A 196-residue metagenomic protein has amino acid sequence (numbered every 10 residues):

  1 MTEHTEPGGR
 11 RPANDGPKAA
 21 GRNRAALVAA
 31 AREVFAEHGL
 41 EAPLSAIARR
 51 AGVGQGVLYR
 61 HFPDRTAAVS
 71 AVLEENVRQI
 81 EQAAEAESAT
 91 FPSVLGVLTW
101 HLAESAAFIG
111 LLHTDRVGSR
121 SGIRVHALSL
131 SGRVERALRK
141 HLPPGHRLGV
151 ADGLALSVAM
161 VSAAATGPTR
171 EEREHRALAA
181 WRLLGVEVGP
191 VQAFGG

Functional and structural regions predicted by a protein language model:
M1-E41, S45-R49, A67: Basic, helix-initiating cap at the start of DNA-binding domains
R22, A26-E33, R50, R60 (+4 more regions): Alpha-helical structural segments
P43-L44, I109-T114, Q192-A193: Short, hydrophobic secondary-structure boundary micro-motifs
G56: Key DNA-contact positions within bacterial/archaeal DNA-binding proteins
A89-D115: Helical hydrophobic small-molecule/effector-binding pocket
S119-A155, T166, H175: Amphipathic alpha-helical packing segments from all-alpha helical-bundle domains
A163-G196: Conserved NTP phosphate-binding and transfer environment spanning the P-loop NTPase/kinase superfamily
